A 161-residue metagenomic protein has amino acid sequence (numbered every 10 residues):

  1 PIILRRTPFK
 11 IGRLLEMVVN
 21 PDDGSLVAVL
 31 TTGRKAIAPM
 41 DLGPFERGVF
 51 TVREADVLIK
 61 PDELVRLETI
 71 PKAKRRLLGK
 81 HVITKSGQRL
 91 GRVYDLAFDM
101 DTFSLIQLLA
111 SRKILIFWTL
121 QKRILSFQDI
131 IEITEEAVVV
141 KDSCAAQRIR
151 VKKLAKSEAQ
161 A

Functional and structural regions predicted by a protein language model:
P1-A161: Peripheral interaction segments used for macromolecular assembly
